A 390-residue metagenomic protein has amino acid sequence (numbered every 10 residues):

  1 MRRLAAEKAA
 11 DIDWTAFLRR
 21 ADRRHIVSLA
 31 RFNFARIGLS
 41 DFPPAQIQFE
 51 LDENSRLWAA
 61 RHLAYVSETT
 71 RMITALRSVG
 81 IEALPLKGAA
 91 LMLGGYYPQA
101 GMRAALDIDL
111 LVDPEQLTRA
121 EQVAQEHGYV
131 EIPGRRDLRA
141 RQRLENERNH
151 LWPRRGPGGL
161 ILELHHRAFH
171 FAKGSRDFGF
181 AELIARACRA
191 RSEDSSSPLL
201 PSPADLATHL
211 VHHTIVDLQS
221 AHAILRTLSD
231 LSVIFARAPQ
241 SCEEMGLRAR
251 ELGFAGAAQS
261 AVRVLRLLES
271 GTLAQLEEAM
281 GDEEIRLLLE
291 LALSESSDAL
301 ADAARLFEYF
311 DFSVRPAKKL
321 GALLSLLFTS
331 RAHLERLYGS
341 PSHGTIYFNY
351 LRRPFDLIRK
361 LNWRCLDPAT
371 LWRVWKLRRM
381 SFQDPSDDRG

Functional and structural regions predicted by a protein language model:
M1-L106, V112-G390: Conserved NTP-donor binding/palm subdomain of two-metal-ion nucleotidyltransferases/polymerases, i.e., the charged
